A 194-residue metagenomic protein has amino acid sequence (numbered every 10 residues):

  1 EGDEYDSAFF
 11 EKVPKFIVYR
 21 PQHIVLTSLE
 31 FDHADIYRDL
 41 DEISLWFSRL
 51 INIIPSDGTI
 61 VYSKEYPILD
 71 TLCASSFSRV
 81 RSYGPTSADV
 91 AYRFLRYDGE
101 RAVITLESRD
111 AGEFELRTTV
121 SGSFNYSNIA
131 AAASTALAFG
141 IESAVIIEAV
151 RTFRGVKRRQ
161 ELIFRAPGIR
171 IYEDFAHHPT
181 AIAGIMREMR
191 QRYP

Functional and structural regions predicted by a protein language model:
E1-F9, I171-H177: Switch II (G3) loop of P-loop NTPases
D6, I17-I171, M186: Acidic, Mg2+-coordinating active-site environments of NTP-dependent enzymes
F175-P194: AMP-binding/adenylate-forming catalytic core of the ANL superfamily
